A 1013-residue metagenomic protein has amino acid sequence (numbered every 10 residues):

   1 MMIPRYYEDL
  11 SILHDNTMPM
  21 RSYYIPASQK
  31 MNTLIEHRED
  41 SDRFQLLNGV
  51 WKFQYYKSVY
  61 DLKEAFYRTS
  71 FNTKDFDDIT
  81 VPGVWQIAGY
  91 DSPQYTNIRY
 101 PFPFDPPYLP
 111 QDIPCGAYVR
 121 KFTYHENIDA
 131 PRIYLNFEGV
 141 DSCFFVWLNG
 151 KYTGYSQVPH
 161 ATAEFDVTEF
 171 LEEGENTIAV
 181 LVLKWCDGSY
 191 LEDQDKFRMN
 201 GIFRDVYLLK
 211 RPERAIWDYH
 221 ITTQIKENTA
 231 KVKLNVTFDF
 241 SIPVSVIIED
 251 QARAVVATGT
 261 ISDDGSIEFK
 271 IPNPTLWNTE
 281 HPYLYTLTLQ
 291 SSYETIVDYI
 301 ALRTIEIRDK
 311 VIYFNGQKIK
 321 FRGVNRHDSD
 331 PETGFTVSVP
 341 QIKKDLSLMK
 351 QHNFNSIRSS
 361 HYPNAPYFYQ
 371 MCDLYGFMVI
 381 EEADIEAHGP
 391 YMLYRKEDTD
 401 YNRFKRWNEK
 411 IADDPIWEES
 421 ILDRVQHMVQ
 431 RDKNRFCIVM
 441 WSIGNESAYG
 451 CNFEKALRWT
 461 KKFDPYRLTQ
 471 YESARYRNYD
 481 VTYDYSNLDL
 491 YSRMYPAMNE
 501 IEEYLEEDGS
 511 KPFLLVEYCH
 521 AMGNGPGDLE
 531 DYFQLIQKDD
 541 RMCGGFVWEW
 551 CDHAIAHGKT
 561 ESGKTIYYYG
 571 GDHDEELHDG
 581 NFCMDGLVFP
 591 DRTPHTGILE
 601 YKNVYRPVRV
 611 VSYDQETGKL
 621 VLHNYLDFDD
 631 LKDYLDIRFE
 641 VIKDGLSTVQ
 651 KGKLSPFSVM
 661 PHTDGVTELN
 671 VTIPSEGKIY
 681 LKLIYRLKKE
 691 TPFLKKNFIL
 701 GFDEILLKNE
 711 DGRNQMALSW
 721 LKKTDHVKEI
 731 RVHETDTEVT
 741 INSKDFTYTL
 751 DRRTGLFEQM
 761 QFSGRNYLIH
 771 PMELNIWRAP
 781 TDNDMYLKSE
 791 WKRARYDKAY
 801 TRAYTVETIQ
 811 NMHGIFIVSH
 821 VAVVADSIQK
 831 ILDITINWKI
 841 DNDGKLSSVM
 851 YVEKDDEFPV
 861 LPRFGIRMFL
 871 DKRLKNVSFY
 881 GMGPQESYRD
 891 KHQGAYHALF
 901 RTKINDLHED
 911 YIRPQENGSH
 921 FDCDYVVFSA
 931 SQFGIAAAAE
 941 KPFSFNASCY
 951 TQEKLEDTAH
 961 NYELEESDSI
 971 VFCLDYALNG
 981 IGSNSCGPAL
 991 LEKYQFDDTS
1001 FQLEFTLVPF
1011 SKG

Functional and structural regions predicted by a protein language model:
M2-E39, A88, T96, Y190 (+3 more regions): Extended substrate-binding grooves/exosites of carbohydrate-active enzymes
M2-M18, T33, H37-R38, K52-Y56 (+6 more regions): Accessory beta-strand-rich segments of carbohydrate-active enzymes
V84-I87, S92, R99-Y108, Q157-P159 (+7 more regions): An acidic-aromatic loop/edge-strand motif
I87-G89, K184, N278, N670-G677 (+2 more regions): Beta-strand/loop-rich accessory regions of lumenal/periplasmic or secreted enzymes, predominantly carbohydrate-active
L148, T229-T260, I267, K619-N624 (+2 more regions): Beta-strand-rich binding/interaction modules
E172-E175, N235-I307, I679-M716, D725: Extended acidic/polar, glycine-enriched regions that form or flank non-catalytic beta-rich accessory modules
E213-F240, H595-L635, K722-D736, M850: Surface beta-strand/loop "capping" patches
T260-P272, G645-E676: Intrinsically disordered, low-complexity Pro/Gly/Ser/Thr-rich segments with frequent PxxP/GP/PP motifs and embedded
